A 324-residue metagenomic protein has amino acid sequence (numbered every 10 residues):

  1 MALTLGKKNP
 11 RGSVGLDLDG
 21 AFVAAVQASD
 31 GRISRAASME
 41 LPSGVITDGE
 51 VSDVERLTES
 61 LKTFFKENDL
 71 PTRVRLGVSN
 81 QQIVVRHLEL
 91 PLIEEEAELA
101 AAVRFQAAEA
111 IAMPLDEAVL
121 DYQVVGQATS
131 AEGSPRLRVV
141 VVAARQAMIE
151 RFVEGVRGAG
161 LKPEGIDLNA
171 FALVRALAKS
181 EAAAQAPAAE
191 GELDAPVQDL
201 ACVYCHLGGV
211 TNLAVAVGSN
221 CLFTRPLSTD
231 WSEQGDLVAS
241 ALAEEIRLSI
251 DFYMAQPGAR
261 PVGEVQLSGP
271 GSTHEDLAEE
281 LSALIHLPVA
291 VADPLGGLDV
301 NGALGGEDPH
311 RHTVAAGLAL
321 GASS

Functional and structural regions predicted by a protein language model:
M1-S324: Hydrophobic/aromatic-enriched cytosolic interaction surfaces used to assemble or bind macromolecules
